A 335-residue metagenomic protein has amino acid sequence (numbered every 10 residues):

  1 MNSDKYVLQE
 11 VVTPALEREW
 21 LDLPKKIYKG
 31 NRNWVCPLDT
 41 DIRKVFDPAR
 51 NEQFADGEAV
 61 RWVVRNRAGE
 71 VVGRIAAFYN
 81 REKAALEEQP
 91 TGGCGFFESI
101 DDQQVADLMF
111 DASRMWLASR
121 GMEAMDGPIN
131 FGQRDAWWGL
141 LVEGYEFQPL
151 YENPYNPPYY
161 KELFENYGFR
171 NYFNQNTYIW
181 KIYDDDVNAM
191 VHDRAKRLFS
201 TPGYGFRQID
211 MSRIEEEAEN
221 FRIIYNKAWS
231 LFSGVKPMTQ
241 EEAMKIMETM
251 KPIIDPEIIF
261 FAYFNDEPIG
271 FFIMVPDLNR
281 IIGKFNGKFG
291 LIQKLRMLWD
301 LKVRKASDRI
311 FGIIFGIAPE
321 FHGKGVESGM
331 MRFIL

Functional and structural regions predicted by a protein language model:
M1-N33: Generic start-of-chain signal for non-secretory N-termini
S3-Y6, P154-G234: Acyltransferase donor/substrate-recognition loop-hinge adjacent to the catalytic core
P14-E17, P37-T40, K44-P48, A55-N66 (+10 more regions): Catalytic cores of nucleotide-enabled group-transfer and carboxylate-activating enzymes in metabolic and assembly-line
P24-R67, I75-A85, Q208, S212-I317: A conserved beta-strand-loop-helix scaffold within acyl/acetyltransferase catalytic domains
A84-G168, N286-L335: Acyl-donor binding region in acyl/amide transferases
E123-N130, Y172-I179, F261: A structural signal for short, well-ordered beta-strand segments and their strand-loop junctions that often border
F131-G139, W180-K181, P276-I282: Flexible glycine/acidic-rich beta-alpha junction loops that bind and position SAM and/or redox cofactors in anaerobic
